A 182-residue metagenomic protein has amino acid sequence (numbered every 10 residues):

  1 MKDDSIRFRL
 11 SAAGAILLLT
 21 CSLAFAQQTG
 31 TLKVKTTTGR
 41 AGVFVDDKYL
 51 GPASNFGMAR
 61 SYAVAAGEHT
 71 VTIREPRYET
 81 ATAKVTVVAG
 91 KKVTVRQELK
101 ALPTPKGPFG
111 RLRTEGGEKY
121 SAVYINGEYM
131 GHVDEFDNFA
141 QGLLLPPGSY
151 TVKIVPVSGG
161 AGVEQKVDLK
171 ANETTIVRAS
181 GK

Functional and structural regions predicted by a protein language model:
K2-G14: Bacterial N-terminal signal peptides that target proteins for export
A26-K182: Short loop/turn and low-complexity linker motifs enriched in small/turn-promoting residues
